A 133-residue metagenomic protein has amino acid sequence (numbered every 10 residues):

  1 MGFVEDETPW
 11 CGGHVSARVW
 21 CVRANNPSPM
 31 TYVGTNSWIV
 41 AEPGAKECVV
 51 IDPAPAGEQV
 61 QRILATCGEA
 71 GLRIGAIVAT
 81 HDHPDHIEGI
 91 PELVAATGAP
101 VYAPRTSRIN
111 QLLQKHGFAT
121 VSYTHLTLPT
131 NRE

Functional and structural regions predicted by a protein language model:
M1-F3: Basic/polar N-terminal segments that are highly enriched at the extreme N-terminus, encompassing both cleavable
E5, P9-A70: Conserved beta-strand hairpin/beta-sheet module of binuclear metal-dependent hydrolase folds, prominently
V33, P55-L126: Active-site HxH/HxHxD metal-binding segment of metal-dependent hydrolases
H125-E133: Single conserved hydrophobic/aromatic residue that forms the stacking wall/gate of nucleotide- or nucleobase-binding
